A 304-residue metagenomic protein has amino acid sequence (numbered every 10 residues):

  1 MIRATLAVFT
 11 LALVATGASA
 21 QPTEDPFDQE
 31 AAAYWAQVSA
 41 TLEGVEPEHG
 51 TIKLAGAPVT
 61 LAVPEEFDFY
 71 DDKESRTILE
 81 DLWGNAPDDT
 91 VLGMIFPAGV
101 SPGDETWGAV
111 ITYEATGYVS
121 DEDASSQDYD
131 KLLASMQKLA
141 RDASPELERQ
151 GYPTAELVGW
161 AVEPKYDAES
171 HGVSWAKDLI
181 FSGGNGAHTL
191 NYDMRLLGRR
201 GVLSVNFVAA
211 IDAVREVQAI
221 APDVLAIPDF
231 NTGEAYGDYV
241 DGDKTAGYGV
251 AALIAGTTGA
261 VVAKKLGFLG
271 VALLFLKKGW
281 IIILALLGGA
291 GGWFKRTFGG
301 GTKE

Functional and structural regions predicted by a protein language model:
M1-I2: N-terminal secretory signal peptides that target proteins for export/translocation
T5-A15: Bacterial N-terminal signal peptides
G17-E304: N-terminal targeting sequences that direct proteins away from the cytosol to non-cytosolic compartments
